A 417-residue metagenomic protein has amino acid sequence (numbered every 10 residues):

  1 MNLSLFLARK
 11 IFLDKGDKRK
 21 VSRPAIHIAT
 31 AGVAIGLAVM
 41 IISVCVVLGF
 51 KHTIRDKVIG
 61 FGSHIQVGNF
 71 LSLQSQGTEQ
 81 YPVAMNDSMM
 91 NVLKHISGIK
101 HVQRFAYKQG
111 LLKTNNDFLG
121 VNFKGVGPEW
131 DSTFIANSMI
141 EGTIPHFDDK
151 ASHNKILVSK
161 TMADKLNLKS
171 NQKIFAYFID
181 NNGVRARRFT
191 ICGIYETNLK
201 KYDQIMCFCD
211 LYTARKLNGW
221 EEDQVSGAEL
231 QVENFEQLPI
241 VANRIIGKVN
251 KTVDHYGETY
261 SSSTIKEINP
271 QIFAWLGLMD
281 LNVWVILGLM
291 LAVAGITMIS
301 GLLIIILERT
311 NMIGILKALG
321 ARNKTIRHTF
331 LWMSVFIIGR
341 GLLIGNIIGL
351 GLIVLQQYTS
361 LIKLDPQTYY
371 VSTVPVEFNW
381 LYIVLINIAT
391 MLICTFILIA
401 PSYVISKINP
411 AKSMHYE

Functional and structural regions predicted by a protein language model:
M1-L37: N-terminal Sec/SRP start-transfer signal
G16-H27, V241-R244, K248-G295, I305-L307: Peri-transmembrane interface segments
R23-A25, I35-I65: Alpha-helical transmembrane segments
M40-G49, D280-A318, I326-T329, P401-S402: A hydrophobic alpha-helix feature that marks transmembrane segments and, especially, their cytosolic C-terminal ends
K51-N86: Membrane-interface junction motifs in transport/secretion proteins
P82-D223: A structural signal for hydrophobic secondary-structure junctions, strongest on transmembrane helix-loop-helix units
L303-I305, M312-Q357: Transmembrane alpha-helical interface segments in multi-pass membrane proteins
R340-I388, I399-Y403, K407: Short helix-loop junctions at transmembrane helix boundaries
